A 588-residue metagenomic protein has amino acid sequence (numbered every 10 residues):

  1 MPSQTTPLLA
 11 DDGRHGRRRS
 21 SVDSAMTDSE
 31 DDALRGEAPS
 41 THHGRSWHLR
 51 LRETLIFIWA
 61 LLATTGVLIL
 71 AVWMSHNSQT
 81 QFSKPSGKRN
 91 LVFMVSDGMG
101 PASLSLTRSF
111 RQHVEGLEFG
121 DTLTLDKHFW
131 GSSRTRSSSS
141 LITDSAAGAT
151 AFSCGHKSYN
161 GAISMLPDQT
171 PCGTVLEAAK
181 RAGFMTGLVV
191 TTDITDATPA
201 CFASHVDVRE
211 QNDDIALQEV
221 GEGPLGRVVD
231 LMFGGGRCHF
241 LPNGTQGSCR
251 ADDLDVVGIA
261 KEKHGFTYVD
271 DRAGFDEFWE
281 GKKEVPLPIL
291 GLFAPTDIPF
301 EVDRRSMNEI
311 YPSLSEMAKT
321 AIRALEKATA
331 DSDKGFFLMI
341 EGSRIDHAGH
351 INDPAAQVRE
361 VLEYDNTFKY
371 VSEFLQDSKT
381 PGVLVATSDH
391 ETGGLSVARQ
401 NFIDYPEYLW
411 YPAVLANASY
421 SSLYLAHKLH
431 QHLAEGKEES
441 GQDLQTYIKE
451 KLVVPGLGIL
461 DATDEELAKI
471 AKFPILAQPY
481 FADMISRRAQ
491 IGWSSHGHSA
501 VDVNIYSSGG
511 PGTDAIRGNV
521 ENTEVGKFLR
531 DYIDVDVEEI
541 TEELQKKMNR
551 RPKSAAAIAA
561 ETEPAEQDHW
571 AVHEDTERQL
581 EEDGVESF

Functional and structural regions predicted by a protein language model:
M1-L49: Short, low-complexity, Lys/Arg-enriched N-terminal segments of secretory-pathway carbohydrate enzymes
T6, R89, M99-L104, S109-T150 (+3 more regions): A post-motif C-terminal structural segment
R14, G131-T135, S158: N-terminal processing/targeting junctions
H48-P85: Alpha-helical transmembrane segments in eukaryotic/viral proteins
P85-T107, F152-N160, S164-P167, C172-S204: Mobile, glycine-rich extracellular loop/lid and propeptide segments that shape or gate substrate/ligand access
A555-A557: Eukaryote-specific, cytoplasm-facing alpha-helical/coiled-coil scaffolding segments in long proteins
